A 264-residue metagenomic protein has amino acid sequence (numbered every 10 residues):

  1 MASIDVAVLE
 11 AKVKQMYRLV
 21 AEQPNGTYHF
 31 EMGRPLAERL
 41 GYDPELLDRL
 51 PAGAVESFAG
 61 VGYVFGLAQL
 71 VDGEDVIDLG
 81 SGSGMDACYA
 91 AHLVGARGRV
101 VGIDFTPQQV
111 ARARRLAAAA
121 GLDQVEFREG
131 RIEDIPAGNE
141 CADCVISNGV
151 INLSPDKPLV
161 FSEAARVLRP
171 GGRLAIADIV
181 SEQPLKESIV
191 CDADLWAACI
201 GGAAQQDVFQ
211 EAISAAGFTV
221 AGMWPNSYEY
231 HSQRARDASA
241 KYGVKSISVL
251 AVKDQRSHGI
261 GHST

Functional and structural regions predicted by a protein language model:
M1-L40: N-terminal auxiliary segments of SAM/dcSAM-dependent transferases
R18-Q23, A212, A216-T264: C-terminal lobe and adjacent flexible extensions of AdoMet/dcAdoMet transferase-like proteins
F30-D75, D86-L93: Conserved alpha-helix/loop element of class I SAM-dependent methyltransferases that forms part of the SAM/SAH-binding
D72, E133-C144: A short acidic, Gly/Pro-enriched loop at the edge of an enzyme's catalytic core that lines a small-molecule cofactor
T106-Q108: Conserved SAM/SAH-binding beta-strand->alpha-helix loop
A120-E133: Conserved SAM-binding strand-loop segment of SAM-dependent methyltransferases
P158-R173: A short glycine-rich, Lys/Arg-flanked "PGG" loop and its adjoining helix->strand segment in the class I
V180-I200: Short, glycine-/aromatic-enriched active-site segment of Class I SAM-dependent methyltransferases
